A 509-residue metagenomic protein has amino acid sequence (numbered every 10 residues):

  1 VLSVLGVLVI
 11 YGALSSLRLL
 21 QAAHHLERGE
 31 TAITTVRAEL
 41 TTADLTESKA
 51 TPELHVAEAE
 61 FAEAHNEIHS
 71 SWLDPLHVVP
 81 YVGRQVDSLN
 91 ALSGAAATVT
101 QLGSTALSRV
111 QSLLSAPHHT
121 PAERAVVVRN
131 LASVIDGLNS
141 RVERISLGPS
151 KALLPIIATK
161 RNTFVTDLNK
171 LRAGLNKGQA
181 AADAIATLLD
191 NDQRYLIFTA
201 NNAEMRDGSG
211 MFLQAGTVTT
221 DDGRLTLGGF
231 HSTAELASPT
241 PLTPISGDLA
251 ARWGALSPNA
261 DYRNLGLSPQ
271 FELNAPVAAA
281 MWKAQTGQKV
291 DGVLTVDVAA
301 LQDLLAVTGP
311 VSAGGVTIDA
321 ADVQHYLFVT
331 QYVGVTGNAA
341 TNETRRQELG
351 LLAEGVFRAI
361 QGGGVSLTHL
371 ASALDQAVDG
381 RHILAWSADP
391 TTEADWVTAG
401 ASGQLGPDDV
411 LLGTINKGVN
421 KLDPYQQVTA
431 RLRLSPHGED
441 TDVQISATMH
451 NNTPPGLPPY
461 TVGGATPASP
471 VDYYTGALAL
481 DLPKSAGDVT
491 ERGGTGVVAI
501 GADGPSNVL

Functional and structural regions predicted by a protein language model:
V1-L5: N-terminal Sec-pathway targeting helices
V7, Y11-L509: Non-catalytic, solvent-exposed segments at the cell envelope interface
